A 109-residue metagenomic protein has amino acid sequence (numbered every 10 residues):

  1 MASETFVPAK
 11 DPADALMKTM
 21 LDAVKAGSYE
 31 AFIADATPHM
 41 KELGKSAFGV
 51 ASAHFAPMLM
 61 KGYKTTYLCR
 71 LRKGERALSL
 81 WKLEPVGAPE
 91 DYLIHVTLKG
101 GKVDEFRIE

Functional and structural regions predicted by a protein language model:
M1-A26: Short, low-complexity N-terminal intrinsically disordered segments enriched in polar/charged residues
T5-P8, V24, S52-F55, T65-L68 (+2 more regions): Short secondary-structure boundary micro-motifs
D14-A15, T19, A31-G74: Short solvent-exposed beta->alpha transition segments
Y29-F32, W81: Aromatic side chains
L68-E109: Exposed beta-sheet edge and beta->alpha loop/turn motif
